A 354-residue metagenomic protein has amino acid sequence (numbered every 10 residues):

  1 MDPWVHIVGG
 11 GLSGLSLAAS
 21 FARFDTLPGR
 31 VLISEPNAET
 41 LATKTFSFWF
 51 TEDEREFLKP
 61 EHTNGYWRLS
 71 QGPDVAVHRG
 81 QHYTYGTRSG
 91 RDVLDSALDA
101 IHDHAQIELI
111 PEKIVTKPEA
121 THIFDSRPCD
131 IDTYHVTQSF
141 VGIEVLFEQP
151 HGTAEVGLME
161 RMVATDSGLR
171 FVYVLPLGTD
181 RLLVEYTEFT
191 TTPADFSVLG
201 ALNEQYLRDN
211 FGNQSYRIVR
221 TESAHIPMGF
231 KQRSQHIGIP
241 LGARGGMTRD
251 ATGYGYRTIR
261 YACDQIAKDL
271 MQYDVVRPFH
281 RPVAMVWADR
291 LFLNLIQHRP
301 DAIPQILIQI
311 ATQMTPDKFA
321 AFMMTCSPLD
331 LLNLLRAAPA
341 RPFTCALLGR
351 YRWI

Functional and structural regions predicted by a protein language model:
D2-V31: N-terminal Rossmann-like FAD-binding beta1-loop-alpha1 element of flavoenzymes
S13, E39, C129: Conserved Rossmann-like nucleotide-cofactor binding loop
S20-F24, G29-P73, V141: N-terminal FAD cofactor-binding segment of flavoenzymes
F48-H104, L109-P111: A conserved beta-strand/loop capping segment in the N-terminal third of enzymes that catalyze redox or closely related
A100, H104-Y216, G229, R233-S234: Predominantly flavin-linked oxidoreductase catalytic cores and closely associated redox partners
D166-L169, S223-P240, D250, L295-D301 (+1 more regions): FAD-binding beta-loop-beta segment adjacent to the flavin cofactor pocket
T190-D269: FAD/FMN-dependent oxidoreductases across multiple families
A267-I354: C-terminal helical "tail/cap" subdomain of flavin- and related membrane-associated enzymes
